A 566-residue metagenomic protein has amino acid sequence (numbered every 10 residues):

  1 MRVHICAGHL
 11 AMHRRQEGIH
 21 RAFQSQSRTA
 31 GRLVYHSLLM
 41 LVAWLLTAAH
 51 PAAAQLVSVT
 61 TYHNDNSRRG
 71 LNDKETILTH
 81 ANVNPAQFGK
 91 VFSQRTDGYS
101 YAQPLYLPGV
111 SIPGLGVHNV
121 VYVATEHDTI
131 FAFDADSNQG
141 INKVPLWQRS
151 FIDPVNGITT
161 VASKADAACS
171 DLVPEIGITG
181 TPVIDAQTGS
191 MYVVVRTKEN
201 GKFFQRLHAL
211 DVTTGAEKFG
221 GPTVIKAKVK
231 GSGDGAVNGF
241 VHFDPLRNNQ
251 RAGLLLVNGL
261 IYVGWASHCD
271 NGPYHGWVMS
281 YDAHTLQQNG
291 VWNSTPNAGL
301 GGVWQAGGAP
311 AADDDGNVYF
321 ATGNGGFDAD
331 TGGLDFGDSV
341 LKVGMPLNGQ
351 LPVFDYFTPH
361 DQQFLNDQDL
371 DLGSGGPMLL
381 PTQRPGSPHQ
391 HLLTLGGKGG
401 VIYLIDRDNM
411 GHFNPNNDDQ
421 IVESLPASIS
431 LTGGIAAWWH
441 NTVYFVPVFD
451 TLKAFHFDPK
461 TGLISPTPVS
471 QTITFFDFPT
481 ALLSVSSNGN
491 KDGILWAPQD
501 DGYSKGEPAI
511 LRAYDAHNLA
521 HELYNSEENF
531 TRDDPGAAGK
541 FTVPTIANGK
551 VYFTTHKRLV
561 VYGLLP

Functional and structural regions predicted by a protein language model:
M1-L33: N-terminal secretory signal peptides that target proteins for export/translocation
H36-A48: Bacterial N-terminal signal peptides
H50-A54: Sec/Tat signal peptide C-region and signal peptidase I cleavage site
Q55-G344, G349-Q383, Q390-H412, L431-F455 (+5 more regions): Mobile, glycine-rich extracellular loop/lid and propeptide segments that shape or gate substrate/ligand access
P415-S428, P466-T472: Inter-blade linker and blade-boundary elements of WD-repeat/beta-propeller domains
K453-S486: A beta-strand-loop signature enriched in Asp, Gly, Thr, and Trp that corresponds to the sialidase/neuraminidase Asp-box
R532-D534: A conserved acidic, glycine/proline-rich C-terminal tail/linker
